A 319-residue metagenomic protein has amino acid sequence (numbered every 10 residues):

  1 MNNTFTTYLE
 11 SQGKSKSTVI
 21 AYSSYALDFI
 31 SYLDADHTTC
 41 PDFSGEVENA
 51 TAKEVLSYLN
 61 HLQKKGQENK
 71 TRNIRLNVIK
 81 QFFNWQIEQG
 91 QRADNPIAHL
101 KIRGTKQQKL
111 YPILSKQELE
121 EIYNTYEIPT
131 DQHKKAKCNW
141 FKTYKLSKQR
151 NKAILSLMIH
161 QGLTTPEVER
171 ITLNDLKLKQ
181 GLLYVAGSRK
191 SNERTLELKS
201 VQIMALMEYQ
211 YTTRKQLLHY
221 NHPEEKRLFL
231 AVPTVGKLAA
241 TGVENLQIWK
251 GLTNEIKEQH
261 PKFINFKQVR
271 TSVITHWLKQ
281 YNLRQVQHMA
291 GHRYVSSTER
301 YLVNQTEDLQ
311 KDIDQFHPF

Functional and structural regions predicted by a protein language model:
M1-F319: Conserved catalytic core of the tyrosine transesterase superfamily
